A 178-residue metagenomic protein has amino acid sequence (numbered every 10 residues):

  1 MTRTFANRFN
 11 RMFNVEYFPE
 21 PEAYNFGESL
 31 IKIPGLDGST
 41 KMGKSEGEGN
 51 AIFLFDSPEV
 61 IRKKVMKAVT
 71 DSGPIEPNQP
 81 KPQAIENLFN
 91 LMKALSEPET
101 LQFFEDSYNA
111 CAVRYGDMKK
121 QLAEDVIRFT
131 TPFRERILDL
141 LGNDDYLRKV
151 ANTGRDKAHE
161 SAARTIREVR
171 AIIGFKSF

Functional and structural regions predicted by a protein language model:
R3-F178: Conserved nucleotide- and phosphate/pyrophosphate-binding catalytic cores in adenylate/nucleotidyl-handling enzymes
